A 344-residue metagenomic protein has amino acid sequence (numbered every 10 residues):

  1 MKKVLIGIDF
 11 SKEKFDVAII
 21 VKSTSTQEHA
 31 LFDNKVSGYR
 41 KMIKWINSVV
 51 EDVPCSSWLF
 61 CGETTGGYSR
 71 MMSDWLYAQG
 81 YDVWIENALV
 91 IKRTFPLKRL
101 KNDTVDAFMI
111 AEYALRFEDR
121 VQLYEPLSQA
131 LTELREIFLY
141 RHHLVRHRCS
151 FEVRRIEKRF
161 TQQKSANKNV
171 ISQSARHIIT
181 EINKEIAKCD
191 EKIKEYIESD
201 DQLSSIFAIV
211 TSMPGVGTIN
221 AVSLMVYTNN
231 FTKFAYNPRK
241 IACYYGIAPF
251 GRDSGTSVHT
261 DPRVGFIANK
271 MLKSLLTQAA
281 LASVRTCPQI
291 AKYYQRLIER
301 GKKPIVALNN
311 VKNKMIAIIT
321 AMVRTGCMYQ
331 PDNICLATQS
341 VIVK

Functional and structural regions predicted by a protein language model:
K2-V21, I110: Gly/Thr-rich phosphate-binding beta-strand-loop-beta motif of the actin/hexokinase/Hsp70
T24-L59: Nucleic-acid-processing active sites and adjacent nucleic-acid-binding tracks, predominantly divalent metal-dependent
V50, Q122-E136, Q163-K164, T260-R263 (+1 more regions): Short, solvent-exposed helix-loop connector elements
W58-M72: Acidic, metal-coordinating catalytic cores used for nucleic-acid/nucleotide bond scission and strand-transfer chemistry
Y77: Anion (oxyanion) recognition and catalysis
W84-I209: Long, charge-rich intrinsically disordered scaffolds of nucleic-acid metabolism proteins
S212, T218, V222-R300, P304 (+1 more regions): Phosphate-backbone recognition surface of nucleic-acid-processing proteins
T256-S257, Y294-K344: Low-complexity, acidic/Ser/Thr- and charged residue-rich accessory regions of DNA metabolism proteins
